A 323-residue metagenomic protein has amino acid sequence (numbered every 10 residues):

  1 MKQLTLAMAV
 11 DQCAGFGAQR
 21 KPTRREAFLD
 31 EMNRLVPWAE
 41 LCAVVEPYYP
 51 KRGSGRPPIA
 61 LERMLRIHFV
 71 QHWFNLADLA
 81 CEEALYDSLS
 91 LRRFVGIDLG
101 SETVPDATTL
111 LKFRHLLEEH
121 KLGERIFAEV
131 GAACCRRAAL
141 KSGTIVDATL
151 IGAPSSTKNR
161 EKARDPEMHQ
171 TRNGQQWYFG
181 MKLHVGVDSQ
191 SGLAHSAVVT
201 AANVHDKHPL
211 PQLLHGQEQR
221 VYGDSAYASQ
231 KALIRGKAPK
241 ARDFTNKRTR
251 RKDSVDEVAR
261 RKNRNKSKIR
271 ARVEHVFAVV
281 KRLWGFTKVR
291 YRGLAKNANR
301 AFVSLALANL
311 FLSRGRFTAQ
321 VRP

Functional and structural regions predicted by a protein language model:
M1-A39, E46-P47, A319-R322: Charged, often Cys/His-bearing segments associated with DNA-binding zinc-finger transcription factors
M1-Q3, A7-D11, L61, L79 (+8 more regions): Polybasic low-complexity intrinsically disordered regions
Q3-T5, V10-Q12, Q219-R220, S225-N299: Helix-centered, glycine/charged polyanion-binding patches within enzymatic domains that contact phosphate-containing
E40, Y49, M64, E82-E83 (+7 more regions): A detector of single, family-specific signature residues that are central to catalytic or substrate-handling motifs
V44-R56: Short, Lys/Arg-enriched N-terminal segment that forms or immediately precedes the first helix of a structured domain
S54-L61, R292-A301: Structural motif
R63-N75: Alpha-helical support elements that line or immediately flank enzyme active sites and cofactor-binding pockets
V276-V279, L283-F286, N309, S313-Q320: Hydrophobic alpha-helical segments
